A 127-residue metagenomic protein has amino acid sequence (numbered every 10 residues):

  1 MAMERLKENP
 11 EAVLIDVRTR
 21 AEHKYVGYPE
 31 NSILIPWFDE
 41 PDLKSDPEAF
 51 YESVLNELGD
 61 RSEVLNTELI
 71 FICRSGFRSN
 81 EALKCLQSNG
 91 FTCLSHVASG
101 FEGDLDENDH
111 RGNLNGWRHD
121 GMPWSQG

Functional and structural regions predicted by a protein language model:
M1-V13, R20-E68, S79-G127: Rhodanese-like catalytic fold shared by cysteine-dependent sulfurtransferases and DSP/PTP-type phosphatases
I72: Short, surface-exposed ligand- or partner-binding patches at beta-edge/loop junctions that are enriched in aromatics
